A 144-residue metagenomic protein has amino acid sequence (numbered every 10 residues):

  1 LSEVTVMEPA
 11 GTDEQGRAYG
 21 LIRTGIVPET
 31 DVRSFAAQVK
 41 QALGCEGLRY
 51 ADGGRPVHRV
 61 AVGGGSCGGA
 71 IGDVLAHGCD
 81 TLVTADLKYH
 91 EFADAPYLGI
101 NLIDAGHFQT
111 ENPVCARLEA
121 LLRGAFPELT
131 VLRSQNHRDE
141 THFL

Functional and structural regions predicted by a protein language model:
L1-L144: Hydrophobic structural segments
